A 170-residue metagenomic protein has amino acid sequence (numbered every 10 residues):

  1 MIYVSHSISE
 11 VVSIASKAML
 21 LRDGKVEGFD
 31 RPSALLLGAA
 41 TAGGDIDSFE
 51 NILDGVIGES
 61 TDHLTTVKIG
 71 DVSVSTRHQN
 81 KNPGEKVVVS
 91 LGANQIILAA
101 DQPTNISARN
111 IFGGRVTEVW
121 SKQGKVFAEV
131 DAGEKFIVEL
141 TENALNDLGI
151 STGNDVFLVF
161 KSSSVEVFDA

Functional and structural regions predicted by a protein language model:
I2-V72: Internal alpha/beta loop-helix hairpins
N51, N110, E134: Exposed loop/turn and edge beta-strand positions of beta-sandwich/beta-sheet ligand-binding modules
S60-H63, W120-K125: Short, conserved beta-turn/loop elements at beta-strand boundaries and strand-helix junctions
T65-G70, F127-G133, E139: Short, acidic/hydrophobic/Gly-rich beta-strand patch recurrent on exposed beta strands that often constitutes part
S73-W120, E139-A170: Glycine/charge-rich catalytic "coupling/switch" loops of P-loop NTPases
